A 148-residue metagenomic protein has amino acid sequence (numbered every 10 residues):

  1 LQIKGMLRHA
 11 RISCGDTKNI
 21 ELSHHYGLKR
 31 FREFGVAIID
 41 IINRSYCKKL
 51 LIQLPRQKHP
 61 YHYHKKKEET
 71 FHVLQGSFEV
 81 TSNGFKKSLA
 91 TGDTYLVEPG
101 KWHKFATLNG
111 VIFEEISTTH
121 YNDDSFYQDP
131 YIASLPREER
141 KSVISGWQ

Functional and structural regions predicted by a protein language model:
L1-Y46, A133-S134, E138-Q148: A short, N-terminal "cap"/entry segment at the start of jelly-roll beta-barrel domains of the cupin/DSBH fold
E33-G35, C47-K66: Conserved short histidine dyad/triad with adjacent acidic residue
K48, P60-Y61, V80-S82, E115: Short hydrophobic/aromatic-rich beta-strand segments that constitute the beta-sheet cores of beta-sandwich/beta-barrel
L54-P55, K65-N83: Glycine- and acidic-residue-biased ligand/ion/polar-headgroup-sensing regions
K58-P60, D93-K104, Y121-N122: Histidine-centered metal-chelating micro-motifs
T70, N83-W102: Short acidic-glycine-tyrosine-enriched beta hairpin
S77-E79, W102, G110-I112: Structural motif
A106-Q148: Double-stranded beta-helix
